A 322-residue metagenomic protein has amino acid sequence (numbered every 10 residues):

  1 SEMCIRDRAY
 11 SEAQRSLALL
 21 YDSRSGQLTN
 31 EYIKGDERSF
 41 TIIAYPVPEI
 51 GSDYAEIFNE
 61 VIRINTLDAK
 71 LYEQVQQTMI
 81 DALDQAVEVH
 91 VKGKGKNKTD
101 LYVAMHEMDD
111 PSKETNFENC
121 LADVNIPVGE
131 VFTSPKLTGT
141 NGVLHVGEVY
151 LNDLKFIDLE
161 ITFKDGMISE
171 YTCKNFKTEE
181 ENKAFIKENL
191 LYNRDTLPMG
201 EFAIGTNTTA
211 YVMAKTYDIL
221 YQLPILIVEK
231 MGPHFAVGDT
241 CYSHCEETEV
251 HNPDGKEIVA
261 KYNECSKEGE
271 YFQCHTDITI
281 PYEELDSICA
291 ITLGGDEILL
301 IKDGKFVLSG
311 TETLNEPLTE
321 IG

Functional and structural regions predicted by a protein language model:
E2-I5: Short, small-residue-biased leader/transition segments that mark boundaries at the very start of proteins
A9-Y10: Interfacial loop at the N-terminal end of multi-pass membrane proteins
R15-S39, I43-G322: Metal/cofactor-centered catalytic core regions of large enzymes
